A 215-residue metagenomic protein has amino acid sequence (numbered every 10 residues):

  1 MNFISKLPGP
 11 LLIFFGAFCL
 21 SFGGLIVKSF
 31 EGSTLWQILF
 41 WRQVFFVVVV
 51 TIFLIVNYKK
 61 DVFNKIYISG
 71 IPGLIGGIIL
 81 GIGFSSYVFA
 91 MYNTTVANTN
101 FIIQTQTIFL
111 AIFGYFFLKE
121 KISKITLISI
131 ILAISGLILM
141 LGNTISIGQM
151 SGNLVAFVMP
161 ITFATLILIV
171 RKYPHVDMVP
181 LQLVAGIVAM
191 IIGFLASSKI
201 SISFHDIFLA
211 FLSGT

Functional and structural regions predicted by a protein language model:
M1-Q37, I78, I82, S86 (+3 more regions): Glycine-/small-residue-enriched transmembrane alpha-helix faces in small-molecule transporters and effluxers
F15, W41-R42, I75, I102-T105 (+2 more regions): Hydrophobic core positions of alpha-helical segments in small-molecule transporters and transporter systems
L20, N57-A97, I103, L139 (+1 more regions): Specific transmembrane alpha-helical segments of multi-pass solute transporters/efflux pumps, especially DMT/EamA
Q37-L39, Q43-V48, V88-K119, M159: Specific alpha-helical transmembrane segments that line the substrate/conduction pathway and gating interfaces
I38, M178-Q182: Juxtamembrane helix-start motifs in multi-pass secondary transporters
V50, L54, L80, I112-F113 (+3 more regions): Hydrophobic transmembrane alpha-helices of multi-pass small-molecule transport proteins
Y67, N100-I103, K119-L139, S146-N153 (+1 more regions): Loop-to-transmembrane alpha-helix entry segments
F89-T94, G142-M150, K172, S198-H205: Membrane-interface helix caps and helix-loop-helix hairpins in membrane proteins
